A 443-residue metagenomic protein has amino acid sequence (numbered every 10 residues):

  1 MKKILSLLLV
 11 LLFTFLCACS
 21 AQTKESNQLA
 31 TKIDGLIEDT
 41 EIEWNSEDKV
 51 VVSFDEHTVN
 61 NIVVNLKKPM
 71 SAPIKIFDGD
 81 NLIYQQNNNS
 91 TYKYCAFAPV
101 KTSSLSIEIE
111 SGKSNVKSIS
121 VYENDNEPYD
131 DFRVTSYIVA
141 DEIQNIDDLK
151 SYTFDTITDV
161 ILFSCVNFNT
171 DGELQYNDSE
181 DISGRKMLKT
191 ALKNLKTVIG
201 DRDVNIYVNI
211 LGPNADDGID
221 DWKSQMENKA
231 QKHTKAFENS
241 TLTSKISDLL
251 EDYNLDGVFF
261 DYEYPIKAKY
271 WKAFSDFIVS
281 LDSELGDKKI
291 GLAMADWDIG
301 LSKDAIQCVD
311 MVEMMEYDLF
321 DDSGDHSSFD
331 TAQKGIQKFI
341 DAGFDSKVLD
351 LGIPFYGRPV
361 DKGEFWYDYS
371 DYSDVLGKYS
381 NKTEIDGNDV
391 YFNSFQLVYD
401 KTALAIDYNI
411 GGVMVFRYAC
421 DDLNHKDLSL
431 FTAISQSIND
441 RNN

Functional and structural regions predicted by a protein language model:
L16-A18: C-terminal motif of bacterial Sec signal peptides marking the signal peptidase cleavage site
Q22-S26, T40-Y84, N88-P128: Aromatic, loop-rich ligand-recognition surfaces of beta-strand-rich domains
D125-S240, D330: Glycan-recognition patch characteristic of GH18 chitinases/ENGases and related GlcNAc/peptidoglycan-binding proteins
T135-V139, N169-M187, E263-V375: Substrate-binding surface in catalytic domains of secreted glycosidases
V160, F260, V312, L351 (+2 more regions): Conserved, mostly hydrophobic/aromatic
D217-N228, K347-L404, N424, L430-N443: Glycan-binding loop/region signatures in secreted carbohydrate-active enzymes
H233-V258, S280, W297-A305: An active-site-proximal structural segment forming one wall of the substrate-binding cleft that immediately precedes
T243-W271, E316-D318, M414: Active-site groove signature of glycoside hydrolases
